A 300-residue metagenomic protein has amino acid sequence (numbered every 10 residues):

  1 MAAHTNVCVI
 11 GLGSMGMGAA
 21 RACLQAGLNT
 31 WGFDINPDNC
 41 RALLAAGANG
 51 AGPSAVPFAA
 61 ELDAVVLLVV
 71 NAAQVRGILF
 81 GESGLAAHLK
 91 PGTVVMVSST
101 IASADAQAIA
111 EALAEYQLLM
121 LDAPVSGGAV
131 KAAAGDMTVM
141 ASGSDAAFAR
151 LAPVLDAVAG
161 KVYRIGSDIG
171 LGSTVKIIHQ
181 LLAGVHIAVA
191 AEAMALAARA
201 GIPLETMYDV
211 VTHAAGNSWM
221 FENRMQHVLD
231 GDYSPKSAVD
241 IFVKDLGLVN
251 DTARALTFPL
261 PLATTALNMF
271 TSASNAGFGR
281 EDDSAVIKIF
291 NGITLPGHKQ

Functional and structural regions predicted by a protein language model:
M1-L68: NAD(P)+-binding Rossmann beta1-loop-alpha1 motif at the extreme N-terminus of oxidoreductases
T30, G50, L119-L121, V162 (+2 more regions): Hydrophobic beta-strand scaffold residues
A55-L67, A72-M120: Rossmann-fold NAD(P) dinucleotide-binding segment
T100-Q180: Rossmann-fold dinucleotide-binding core
A134-G135, V139-A141, Y163, I169-A200 (+2 more regions): Active-site-proximal catalytic alpha-helix in oxidoreductases
S173, L182, N217-G279, K299: Interdomain hinge/lid region at the active-site interface of Rossmann-like NAD(P)-dependent oxidoreductases
A276-Q300: NAD(P)-dependent dehydrogenase/reductase Rossmann-like domain
